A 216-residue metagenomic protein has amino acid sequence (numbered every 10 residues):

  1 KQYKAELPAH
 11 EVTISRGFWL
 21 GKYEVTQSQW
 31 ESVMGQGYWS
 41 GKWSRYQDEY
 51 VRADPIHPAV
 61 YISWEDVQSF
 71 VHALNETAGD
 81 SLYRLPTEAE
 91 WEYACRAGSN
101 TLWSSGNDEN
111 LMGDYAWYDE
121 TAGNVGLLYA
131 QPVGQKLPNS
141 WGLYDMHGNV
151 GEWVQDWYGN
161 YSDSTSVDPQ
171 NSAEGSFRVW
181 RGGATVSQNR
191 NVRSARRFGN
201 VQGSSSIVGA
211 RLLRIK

Functional and structural regions predicted by a protein language model:
K1-G106, L111-D114, D156-N160, R214-K216: Active-site microenvironments of metalloenzymes and redox enzymes
Y3-V12, S99, L127-Y129, M146-K216: Surface-exposed recognition segments
H10, G21, P58, P132 (+2 more regions): Glycine/small-residue-rich pyrophosphate-binding loop that anchors the diphosphate of NDP-sugar donors
S15, V33, I62, G106 (+6 more regions): Small disulfide-bonded, cysteine-rich extracellular recognition modules and tandem repeats
R16, D114-H147, P169, F198-V201: Short, well-ordered junction/capping motifs at the entry into regular secondary structure
E24, P58-W64, L137-S140, Y144 (+1 more regions): Short, solvent-exposed loop/helix junctions and linker helices that flank or host conserved functional motifs
Y38-S40, Y115, P169-Q170, R181: Proline-centered structural pivot motif
G41, A53-H57, W141, G151 (+1 more regions): Short, surface-exposed beta-edge/turn micro-motifs
